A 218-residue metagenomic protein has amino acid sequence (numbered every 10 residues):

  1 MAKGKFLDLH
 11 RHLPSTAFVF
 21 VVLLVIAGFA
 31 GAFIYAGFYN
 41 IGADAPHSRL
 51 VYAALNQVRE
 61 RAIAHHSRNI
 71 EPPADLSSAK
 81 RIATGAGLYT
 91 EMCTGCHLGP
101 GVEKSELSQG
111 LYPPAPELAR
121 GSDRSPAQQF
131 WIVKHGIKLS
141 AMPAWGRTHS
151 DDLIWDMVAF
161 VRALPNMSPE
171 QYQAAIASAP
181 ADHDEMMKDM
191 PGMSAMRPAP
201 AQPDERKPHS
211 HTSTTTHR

Functional and structural regions predicted by a protein language model:
A2-G87, L107, G121-R124, W145-R162 (+2 more regions): Periplasmic c-type cytochrome electron-transfer domains
K80, A86-P113, K138-A144, P165-E170: Periplasmic/extracellular electron-transfer cofactor-ligation site, primarily the c-type cytochrome heme-c attachment
G110-N166, H217-R218: Extracytoplasmic electron-transfer domains, predominantly the class I c-type cytochrome c fold
E170-P180: Short, flexible loop/turn segments with low-complexity composition
H209-R218: N-terminal propeptides/low-complexity segments immediately following signal peptides in secreted or periplasmic proteins
